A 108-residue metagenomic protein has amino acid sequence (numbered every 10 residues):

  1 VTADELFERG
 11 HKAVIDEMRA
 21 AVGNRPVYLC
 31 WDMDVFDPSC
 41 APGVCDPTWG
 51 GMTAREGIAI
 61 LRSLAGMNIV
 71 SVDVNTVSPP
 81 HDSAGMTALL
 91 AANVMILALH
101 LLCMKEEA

Functional and structural regions predicted by a protein language model:
V1-A108: Catalytic cores of soluble, metal-dependent hydrolases
